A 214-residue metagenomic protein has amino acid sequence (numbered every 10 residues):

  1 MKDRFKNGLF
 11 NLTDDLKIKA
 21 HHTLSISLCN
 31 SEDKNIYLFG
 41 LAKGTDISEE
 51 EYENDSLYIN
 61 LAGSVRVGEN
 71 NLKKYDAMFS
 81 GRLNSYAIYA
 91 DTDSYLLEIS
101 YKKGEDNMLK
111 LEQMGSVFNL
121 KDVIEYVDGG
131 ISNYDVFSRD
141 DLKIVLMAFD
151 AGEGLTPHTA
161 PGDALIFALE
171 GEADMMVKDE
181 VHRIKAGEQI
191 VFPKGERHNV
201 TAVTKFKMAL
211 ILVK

Functional and structural regions predicted by a protein language model:
M1-D33, K74, D93-Y95, S100-D141: A short, N-terminal "cap"/entry segment at the start of jelly-roll beta-barrel domains of the cupin/DSBH fold
H21-L24, E32-Y52, K74, G129-N133 (+1 more regions): Conserved short histidine dyad/triad with adjacent acidic residue
K43, S48-Y89: N-terminal intrinsically disordered, low-complexity, charge/repeat-rich segments that act as generic
E53-G68, P161-K178: Glycine- and acidic-residue-biased ligand/ion/polar-headgroup-sensing regions
L61-A62, T92, L169-E170, K185-A186 (+1 more regions): A cytosolic small-molecule/anion-sensing beta-strand core signal
E69-S85, K178-G195: Short acidic-glycine-tyrosine-enriched beta hairpin
N71-K73, R82-N107, K194-K214: Ligand-binding loop in jelly-roll beta-barrel domains
